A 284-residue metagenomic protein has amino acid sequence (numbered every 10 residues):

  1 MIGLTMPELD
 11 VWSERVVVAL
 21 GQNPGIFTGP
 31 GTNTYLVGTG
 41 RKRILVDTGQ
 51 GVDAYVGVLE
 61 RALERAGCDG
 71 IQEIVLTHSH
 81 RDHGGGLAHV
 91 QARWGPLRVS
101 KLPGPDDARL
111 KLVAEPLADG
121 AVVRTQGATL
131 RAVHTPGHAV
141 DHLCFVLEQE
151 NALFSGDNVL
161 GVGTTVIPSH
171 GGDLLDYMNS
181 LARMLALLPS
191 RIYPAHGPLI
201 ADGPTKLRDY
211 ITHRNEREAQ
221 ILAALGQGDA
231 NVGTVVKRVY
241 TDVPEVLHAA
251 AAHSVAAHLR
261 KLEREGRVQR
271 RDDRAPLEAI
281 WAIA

Functional and structural regions predicted by a protein language model:
M1, A223-A284: C-terminal regulatory/interaction regions
M1, R15, D106-K111, H138: Glycine/proline-rich low-complexity segments that form flexible loops, beta-turns, and polyproline
I2, P7-A66, C144-G161: Conserved beta-strand hairpin/beta-sheet module of binuclear metal-dependent hydrolase folds, prominently
R15, L59, H196, I221 (+1 more regions): Residue-level signal for inorganic ion chemistry
P30, R43, Q50-T129, N151: Active-site HxH/HxHxD metal-binding segment of metal-dependent hydrolases
R43, Q50-D53, T129-Q220: Metallo-beta-lactamase
T77-H83, H138, H196, H258: Histidine-centered divalent metal-coordination motifs
G85, G172, A250: Residue-level signal for the nucleotide or nucleotide-sugar donor/cofactor binding architecture
